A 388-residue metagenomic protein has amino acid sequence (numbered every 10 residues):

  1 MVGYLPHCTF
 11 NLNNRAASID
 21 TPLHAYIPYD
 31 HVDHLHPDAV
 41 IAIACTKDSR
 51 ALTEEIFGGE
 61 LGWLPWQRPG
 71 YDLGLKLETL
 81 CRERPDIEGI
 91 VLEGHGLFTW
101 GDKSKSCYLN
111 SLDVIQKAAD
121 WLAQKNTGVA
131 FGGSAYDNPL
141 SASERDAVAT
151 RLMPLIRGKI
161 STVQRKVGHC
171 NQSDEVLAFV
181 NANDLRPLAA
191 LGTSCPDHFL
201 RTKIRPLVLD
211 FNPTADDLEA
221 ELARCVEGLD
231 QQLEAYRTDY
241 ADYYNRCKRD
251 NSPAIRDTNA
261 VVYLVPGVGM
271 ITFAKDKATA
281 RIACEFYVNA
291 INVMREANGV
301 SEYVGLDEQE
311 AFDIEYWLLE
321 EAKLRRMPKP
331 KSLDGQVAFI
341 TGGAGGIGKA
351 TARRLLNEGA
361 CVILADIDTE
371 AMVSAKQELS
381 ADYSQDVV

Functional and structural regions predicted by a protein language model:
M1-A338: Glycine-rich flexible loops
C45, T79, R353, N357 (+1 more regions): Short, well-ordered alpha-helices that flank and scaffold nucleotide-derived cofactor binding pockets
K331-I363: Canonical Rossmann dinucleotide-binding motif of NAD(H)/NADP(H)-dependent dehydrogenases/reductases, specifically
I347, M372-A375, L379: Generic hydrophobic, amphipathic alpha-helix propensity
E358-A375: Conserved glycine-rich Rossmann-like NAD(P)H-binding loop of the short-chain dehydrogenase/reductase
L379-V388: Rossmann-fold cofactor-recognition segment
